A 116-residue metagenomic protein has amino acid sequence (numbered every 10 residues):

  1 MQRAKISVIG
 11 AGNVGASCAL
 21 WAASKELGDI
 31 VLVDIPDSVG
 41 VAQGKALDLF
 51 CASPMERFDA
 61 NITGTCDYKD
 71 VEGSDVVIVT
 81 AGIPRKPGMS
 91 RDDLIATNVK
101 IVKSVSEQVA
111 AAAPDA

Functional and structural regions predicted by a protein language model:
I6-V8, L32: Hydrophobic Val/Ile/Leu positions in short beta-strands of Rossmann-like dinucleotide-binding domains
A11-G12: Glycine-rich Rossmann-fold phosphate-binding loop(s) that bind the pyrophosphate of adenine dinucleotide cofactors
G15-A16: N-terminal Rossmann-fold NAD(P) dinucleotide-binding loop
A22: Aromatic pocket-lining residues of Rossmann-like dinucleotide-binding sites
I35-S74, S90: Conserved N-terminal Rossmann-fold NAD(P) cofactor-binding segment
V77-V79: Redox-cofactor binding/interface segments in oxidoreductases and associated redox assembly factors
A81-I83: Conserved NAD(P)H cofactor-binding loop of Rossmann-fold oxidoreductase domains
R91-A116: Rossmann-like NAD(P)(H) cofactor-binding subdomain of soluble oxidoreductases
